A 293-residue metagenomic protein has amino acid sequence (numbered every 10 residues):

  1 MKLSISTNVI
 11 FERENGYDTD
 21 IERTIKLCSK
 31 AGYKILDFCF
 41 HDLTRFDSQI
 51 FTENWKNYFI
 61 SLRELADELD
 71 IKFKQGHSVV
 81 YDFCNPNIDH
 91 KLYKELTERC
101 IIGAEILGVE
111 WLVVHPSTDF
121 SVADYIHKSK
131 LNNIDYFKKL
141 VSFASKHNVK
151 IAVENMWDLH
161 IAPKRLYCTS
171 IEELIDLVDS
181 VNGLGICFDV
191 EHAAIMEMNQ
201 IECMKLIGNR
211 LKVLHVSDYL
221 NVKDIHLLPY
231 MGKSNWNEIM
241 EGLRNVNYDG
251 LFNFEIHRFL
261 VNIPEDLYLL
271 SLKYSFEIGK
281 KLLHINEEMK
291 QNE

Functional and structural regions predicted by a protein language model:
M1-E110, H127-K128, V181-G185, K273-E293: N-terminal pre-domain/capping segments
M1-G32, D67, C168-F188, H192-E293: Histidine-acidic metal/acid-base catalytic patches
V9-F11, F40-D42, V79-D82, P116-F120 (+4 more regions): Active-site-proximal loop/turn and secondary-structure-junction residues that shape catalytic pockets, frequently
D37, Q75, V113, A152 (+3 more regions): Conserved beta-strand positions in the central sheet of alpha/beta enzyme cores
D47, C84-D89, S117-K130, W157-L166 (+1 more regions): Surface-exposed cleft-lining segments at the edges of enzyme active sites
I71, V109-E110, V149, V246-G250: A short helix->loop->beta-strand "cap" motif at the edges of active sites that frequently abuts
A104-P116, S129-V153: Glycine/proline-rich, flexible active-site/cofactor-binding loop segments that harbor closely spaced acidic
S145-S180: Basic- and aromatic-lined ligand-binding clefts that recognize polyanionic substrates
